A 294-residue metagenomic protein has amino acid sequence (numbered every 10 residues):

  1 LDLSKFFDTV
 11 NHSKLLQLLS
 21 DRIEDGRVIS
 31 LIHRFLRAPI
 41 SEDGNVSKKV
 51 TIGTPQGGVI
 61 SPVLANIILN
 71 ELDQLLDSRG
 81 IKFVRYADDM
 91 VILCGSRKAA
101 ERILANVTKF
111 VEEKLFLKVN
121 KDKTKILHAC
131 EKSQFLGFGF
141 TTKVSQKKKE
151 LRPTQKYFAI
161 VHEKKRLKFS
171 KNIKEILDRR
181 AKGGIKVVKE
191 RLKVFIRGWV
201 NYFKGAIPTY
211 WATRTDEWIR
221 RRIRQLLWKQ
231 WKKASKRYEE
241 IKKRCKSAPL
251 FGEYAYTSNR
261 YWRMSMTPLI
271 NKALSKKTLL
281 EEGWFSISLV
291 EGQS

Functional and structural regions predicted by a protein language model:
L1-K132: Conserved polymerase palm-domain catalytic core
H12-L16, D25-I29, L69, L104 (+8 more regions): Alpha-helix initiation and N-capping motif
K14-L18, Y86-D89, N172-I176, F195-W199: A general alpha-helix detector
D21, S96, K109, E113 (+10 more regions): Short, well-ordered loop/turn and helix-capping segments at boundaries between secondary-structure elements and domains
R37, K114-G184, E190, F195-R197: A conserved non-catalytic segment of reverse transcriptases and RNA-directed RNA polymerases corresponding to the late
K48-T54, F158, K174-V188, G198-W211 (+1 more regions): Short, solvent-exposed helix-loop connector elements
V188-A234, Y238, K242: Non-catalytic, peripheral interaction segments enriched in hydrophobic/basic residues
R222, L227, W231-S294: Extended C-terminal regions of large enzymes
